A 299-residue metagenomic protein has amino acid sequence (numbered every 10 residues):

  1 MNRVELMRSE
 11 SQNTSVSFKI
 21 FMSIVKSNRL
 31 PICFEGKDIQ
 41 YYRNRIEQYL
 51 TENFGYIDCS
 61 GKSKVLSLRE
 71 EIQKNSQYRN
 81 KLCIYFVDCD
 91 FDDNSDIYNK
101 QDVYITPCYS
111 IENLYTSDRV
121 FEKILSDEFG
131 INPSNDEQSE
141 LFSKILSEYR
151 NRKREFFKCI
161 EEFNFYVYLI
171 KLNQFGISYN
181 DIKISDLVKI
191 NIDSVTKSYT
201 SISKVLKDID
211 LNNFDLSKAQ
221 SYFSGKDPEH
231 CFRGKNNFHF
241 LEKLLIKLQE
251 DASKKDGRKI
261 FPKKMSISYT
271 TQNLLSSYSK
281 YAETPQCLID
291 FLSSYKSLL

Functional and structural regions predicted by a protein language model:
M1-L299: Acidic, divalent-metal-binding catalytic cores of TOPRIM and closely related two-metal-ion phosphodiester/pyrophosphate
